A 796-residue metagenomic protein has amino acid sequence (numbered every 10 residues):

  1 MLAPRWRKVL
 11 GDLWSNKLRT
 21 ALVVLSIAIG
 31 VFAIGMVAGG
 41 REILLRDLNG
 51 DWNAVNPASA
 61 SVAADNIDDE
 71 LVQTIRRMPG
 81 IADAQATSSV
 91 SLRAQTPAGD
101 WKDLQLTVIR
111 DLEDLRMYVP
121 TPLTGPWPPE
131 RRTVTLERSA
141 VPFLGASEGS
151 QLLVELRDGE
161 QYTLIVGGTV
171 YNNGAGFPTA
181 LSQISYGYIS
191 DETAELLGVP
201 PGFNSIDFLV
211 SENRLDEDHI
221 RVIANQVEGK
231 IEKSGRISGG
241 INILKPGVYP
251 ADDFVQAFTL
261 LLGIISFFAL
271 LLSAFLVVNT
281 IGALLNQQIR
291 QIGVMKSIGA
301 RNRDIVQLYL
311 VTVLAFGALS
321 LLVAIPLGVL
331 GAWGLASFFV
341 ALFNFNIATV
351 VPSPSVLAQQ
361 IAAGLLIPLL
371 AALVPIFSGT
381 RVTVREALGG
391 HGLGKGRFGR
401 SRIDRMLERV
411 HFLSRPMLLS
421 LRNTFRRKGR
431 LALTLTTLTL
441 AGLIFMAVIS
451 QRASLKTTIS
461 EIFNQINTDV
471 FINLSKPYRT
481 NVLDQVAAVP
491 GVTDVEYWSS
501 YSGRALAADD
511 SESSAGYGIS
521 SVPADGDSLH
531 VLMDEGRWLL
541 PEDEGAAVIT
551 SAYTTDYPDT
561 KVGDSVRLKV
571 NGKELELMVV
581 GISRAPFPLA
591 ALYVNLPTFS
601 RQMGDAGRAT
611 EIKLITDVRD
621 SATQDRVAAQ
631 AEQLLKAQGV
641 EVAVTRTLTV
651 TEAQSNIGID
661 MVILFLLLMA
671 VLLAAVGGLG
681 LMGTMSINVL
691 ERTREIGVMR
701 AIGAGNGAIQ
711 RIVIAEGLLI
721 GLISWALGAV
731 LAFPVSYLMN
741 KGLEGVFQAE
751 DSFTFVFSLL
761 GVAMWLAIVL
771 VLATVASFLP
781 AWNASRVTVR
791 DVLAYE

Functional and structural regions predicted by a protein language model:
L2-F268, A283, N302-R303, I462-N464 (+4 more regions): Membrane transport/envelope proteins' first extracytoplasmic loop
A3, V382-R400, W782-E796: Short cytosolic juxtamembrane segments of multi-pass membrane proteins
N16, F275-G317, G680-L722: Interfacial "coupling" helices/loops that link adjacent transmembrane helices in transporter permeases
L18-I43, L314, G429-S454: Short, strongly hydrophobic transmembrane alpha-helices
A60-V62, L413-P541, V548-A552, D564 (+1 more regions): Juxtamembrane segments of multi-pass membrane proteins
A274, V278-I281, L314-N346, S355-R381 (+3 more regions): Small-residue-rich transmembrane alpha-helices
R381-L435: Alpha-helical transmembrane segments of integral membrane proteins
R601, A609-I615, V627-Q630, L634-N740 (+6 more regions): C-terminal transmembrane helical bundles of large multi-pass transporters and their helix-start/helix-kink determinants
